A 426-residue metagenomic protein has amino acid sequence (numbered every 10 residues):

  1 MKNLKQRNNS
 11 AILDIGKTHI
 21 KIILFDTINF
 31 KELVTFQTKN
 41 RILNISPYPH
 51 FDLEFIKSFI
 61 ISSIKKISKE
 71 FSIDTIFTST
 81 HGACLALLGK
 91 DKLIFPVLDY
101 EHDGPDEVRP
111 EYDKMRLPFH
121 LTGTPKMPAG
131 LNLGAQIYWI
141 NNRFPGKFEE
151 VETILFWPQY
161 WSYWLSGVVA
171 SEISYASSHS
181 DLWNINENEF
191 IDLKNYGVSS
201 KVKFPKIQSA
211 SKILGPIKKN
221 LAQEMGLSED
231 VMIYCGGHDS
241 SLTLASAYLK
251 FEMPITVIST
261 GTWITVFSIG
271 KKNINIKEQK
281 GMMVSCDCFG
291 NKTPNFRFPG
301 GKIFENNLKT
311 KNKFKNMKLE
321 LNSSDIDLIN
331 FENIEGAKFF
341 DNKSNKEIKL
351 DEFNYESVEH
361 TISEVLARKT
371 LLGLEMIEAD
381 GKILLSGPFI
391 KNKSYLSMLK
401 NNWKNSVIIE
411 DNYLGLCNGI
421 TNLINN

Functional and structural regions predicted by a protein language model:
M1-V97, E150, A222-Q223, L227-C235 (+2 more regions): N-terminal glycine/serine-rich phosphate-binding loop of ATP-dependent small-molecule kinases, especially carbohydrate
K2-L4, I12, D113-M127, Y138-V151 (+7 more regions): Active-site core segments that coordinate phosphate-bearing ligands/cofactors across diverse enzyme families
K17, N29, P105, H238 (+2 more regions): Short, glycine/acidic-enriched loop or turn micro-motifs at the edges of active sites
K21, S58-T75, G130-Y138, F144-P145 (+1 more regions): Conserved phosphate-binding loops in N-terminal lobes of ATP-dependent enzymes of the actin/Hsp70/sugar-kinase
F55, F59-S62, E107, T361-L372: A non-catalytic, amphipathic alpha-helix used as a structural packing/dimerization or gating element in enzyme scaffolds
E70-L133: Active-site phosphate-binding/coordination module
I73, V202-I207, D380: Core-facing hydrophobic residues within beta-strands of well-ordered domains
H102, S171-S177: Nucleotide/phosphate-binding loop and acidic/charged catalytic motifs in nucleotide-binding or -utilizing enzymes
